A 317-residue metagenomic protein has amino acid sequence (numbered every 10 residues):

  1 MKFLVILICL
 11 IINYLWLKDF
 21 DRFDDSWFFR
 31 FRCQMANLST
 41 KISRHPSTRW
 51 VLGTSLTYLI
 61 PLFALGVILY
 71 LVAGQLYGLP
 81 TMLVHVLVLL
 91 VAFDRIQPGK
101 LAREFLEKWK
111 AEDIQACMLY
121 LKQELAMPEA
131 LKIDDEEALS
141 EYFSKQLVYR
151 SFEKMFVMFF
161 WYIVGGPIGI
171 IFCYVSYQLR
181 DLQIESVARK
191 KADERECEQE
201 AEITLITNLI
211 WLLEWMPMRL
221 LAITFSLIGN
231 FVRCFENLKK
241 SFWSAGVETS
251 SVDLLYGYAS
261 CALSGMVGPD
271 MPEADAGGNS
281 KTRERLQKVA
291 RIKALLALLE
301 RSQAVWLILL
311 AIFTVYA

Functional and structural regions predicted by a protein language model:
M1-A317: Hydrophobic N-terminal alpha-helices or hydrophobic patches in metabolic proteins across all domains of life
